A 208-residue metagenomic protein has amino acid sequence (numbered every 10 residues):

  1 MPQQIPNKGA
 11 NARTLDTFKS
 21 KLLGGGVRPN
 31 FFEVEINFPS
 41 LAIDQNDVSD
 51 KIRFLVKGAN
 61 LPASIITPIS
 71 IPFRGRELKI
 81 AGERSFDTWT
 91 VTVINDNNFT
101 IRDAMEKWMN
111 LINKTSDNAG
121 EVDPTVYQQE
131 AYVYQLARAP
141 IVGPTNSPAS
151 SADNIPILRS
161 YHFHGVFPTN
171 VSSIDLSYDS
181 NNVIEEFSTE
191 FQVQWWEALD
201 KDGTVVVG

Functional and structural regions predicted by a protein language model:
M1-G208: Glycine-rich, low-complexity intrinsically disordered segments
